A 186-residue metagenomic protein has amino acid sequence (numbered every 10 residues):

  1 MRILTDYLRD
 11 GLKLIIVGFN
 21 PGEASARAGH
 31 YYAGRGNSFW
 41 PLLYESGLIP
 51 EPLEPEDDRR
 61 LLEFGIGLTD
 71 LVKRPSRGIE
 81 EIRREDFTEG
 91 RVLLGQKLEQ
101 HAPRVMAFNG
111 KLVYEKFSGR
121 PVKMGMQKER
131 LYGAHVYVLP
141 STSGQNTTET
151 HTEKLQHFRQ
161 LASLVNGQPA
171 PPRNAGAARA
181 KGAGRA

Functional and structural regions predicted by a protein language model:
I3-K13, G34-R35, L42, G78-L94 (+1 more regions): C-terminal capping/extension of enzyme domains
I3-R9, P52-L61, K97: Short amphipathic alpha-helices and their capping/turn segments at secondary-structure boundaries
K13-F19: Short, hydrophobic/glycine-enriched beta-strand segments
N20-A24, K73-S76, K111-Y114, T142-Q145: Short, solvent-exposed loop/turn segments at secondary-structure junctions
S25-A28, E115-G119, T148-E149: Short glycine-/acidic-enriched loop or helix-start segments at secondary-structure transitions that form or flank
S25-E85: Short, surface-exposed acidic-centric catalytic microdomains
E63-F117: Internal catalytic-core helix/loop-beta-alpha segment that presents or stabilizes conserved functional determinants
